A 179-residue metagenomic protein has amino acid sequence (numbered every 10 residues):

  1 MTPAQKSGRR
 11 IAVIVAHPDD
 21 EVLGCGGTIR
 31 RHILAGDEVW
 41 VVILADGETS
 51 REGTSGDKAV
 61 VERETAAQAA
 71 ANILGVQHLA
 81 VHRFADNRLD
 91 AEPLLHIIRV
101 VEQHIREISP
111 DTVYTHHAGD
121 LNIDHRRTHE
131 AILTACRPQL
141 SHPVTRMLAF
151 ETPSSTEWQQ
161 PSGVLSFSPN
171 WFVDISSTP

Functional and structural regions predicted by a protein language model:
M1-I14, R31, A35, T54 (+3 more regions): Metal-dependent de-N-acetylase/amidase catalytic core
S7-P18, V22-K58: ATP-dependent adenylation/pyrophosphate-handling site
D19, A45, A67, L79 (+2 more regions): Divalent metal-coordination and catalytic microenvironments
G24, E62, H96: Short, conserved clusters of charged catalytic residues that mark active-site and nucleotide-handling motifs
C25, E64-A67, T128-H129: A general structural signal for well-ordered alpha-helical segments in protein cores
V42-I43, R83, L148-E151: Short beta-strand segments
A45-E48, R83-D86, H117-G119: Short, histidine-centered active-site or binding-site loop motifs used for metal coordination, general acid-base
G47-L79: Glycine-rich phosphate-binding loop and adjoining beta1-alpha1-beta2 segment of Rossmann-like nucleotide-binding folds
